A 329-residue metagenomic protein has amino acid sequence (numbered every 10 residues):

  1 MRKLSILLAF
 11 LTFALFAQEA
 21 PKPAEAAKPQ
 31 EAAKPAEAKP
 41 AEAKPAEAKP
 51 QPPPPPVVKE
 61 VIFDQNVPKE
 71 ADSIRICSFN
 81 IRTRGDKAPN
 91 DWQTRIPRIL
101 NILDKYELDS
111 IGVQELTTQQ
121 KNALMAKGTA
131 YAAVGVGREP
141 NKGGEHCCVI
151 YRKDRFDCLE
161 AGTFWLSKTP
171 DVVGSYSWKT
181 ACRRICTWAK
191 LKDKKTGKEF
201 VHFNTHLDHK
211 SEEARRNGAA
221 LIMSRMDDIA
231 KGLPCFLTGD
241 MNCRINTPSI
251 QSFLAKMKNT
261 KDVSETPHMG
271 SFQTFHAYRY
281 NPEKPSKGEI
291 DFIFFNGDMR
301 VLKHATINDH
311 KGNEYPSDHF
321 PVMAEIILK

Functional and structural regions predicted by a protein language model:
R2, L15-K127, R138-E145, K329: N-terminal, active-site-proximal structural segment of metallo-dependent hydrolase catalytic domains
L4-F13: Sec-dependent N-terminal signal peptides
K22-P23, K28, K34, K39 (+7 more regions): Metal-dependent phosphoester-hydrolase catalytic domains
P55-P68, S110-E199, T306-I307: Structured beta-strand-rich core segments of catalytic domains in phosphoester-bond hydrolases
D72-R75, T129, G144-H146, R183-T187 (+6 more regions): Residues that flank catalytic or metal-binding motifs in active/ligand-binding sites
R75-I81, I99-L124, I150, A189 (+4 more regions): Active-site beta-strand/loop signature of hydrolases that rely on acidic residues for catalysis
T83-N90, E212, H268-S271: Short, solvent-exposed loop/turn elements at domain surfaces
A181-R183, K192-R216, I229: Metal-dependent phosphoester/phosphodiester hydrolase catalytic core
